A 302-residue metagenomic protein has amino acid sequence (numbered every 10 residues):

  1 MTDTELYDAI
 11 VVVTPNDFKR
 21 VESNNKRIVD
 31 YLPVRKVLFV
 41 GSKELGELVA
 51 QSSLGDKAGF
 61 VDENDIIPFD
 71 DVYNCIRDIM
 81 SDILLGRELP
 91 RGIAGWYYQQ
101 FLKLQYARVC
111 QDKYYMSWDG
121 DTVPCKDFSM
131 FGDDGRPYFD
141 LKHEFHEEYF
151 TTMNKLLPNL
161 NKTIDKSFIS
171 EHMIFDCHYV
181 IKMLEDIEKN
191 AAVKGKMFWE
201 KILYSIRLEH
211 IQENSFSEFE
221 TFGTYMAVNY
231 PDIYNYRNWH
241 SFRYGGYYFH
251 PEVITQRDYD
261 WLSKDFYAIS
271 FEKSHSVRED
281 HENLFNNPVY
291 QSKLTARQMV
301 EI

Functional and structural regions predicted by a protein language model:
M1-K26: N-proximal low-complexity "stem/linker" segments adjacent to membrane-targeting elements
K19, K43-A50: Short, charged/polar "capping" segments at the starts of alpha-helices and the immediately preceding loops
K26-R35: Short, acidic, metal-binding catalytic loop of nucleotide-sugar glycosyltransferases
L48-R108: Active-site-proximal specificity loops/subdomain of glycosyltransferases
Y115: Short aromatic/hydrophobic "clamp" motif used to bind/position activated sugar donors
T122-L157: Conserved donor-nucleotide/metal-binding helix-loop-beta segment in metal-dependent transferases, i.e., the alpha-helix
F168-Y259: Catalytic core and acceptor-binding pocket of nucleotide-sugar-dependent glycosyltransferases
F242-I302: Long, low-complexity C-terminal extensions of enzymes
